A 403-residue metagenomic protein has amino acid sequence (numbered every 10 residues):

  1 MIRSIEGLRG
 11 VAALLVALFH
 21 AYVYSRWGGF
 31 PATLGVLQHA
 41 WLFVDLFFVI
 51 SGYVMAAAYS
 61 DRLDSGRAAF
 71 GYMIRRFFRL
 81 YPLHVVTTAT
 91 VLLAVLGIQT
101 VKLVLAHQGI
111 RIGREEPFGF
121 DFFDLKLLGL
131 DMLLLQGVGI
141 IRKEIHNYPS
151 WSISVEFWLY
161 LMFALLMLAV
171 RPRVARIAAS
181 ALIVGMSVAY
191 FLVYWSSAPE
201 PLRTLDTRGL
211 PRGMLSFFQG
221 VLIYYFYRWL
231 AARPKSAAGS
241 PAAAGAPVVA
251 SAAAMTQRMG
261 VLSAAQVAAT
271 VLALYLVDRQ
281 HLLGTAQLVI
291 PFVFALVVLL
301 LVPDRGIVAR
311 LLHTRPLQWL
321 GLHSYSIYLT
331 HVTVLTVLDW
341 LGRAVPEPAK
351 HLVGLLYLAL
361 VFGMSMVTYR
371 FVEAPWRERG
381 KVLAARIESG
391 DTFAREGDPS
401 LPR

Functional and structural regions predicted by a protein language model:
I2-R3, A32-V44, R142-V155, S196-Q219 (+4 more regions): Interfacial loop-to-helix transition and helix-capping segments at the boundaries of transmembrane helices
R3-R62, F78-V85, K126, S324 (+1 more regions): Functionally critical transmembrane alpha-helices in membrane proteins and complexes, commonly lining
L14-Y22, V138, I183-W195, V267-R279 (+1 more regions): Aromatic-anchored segments of alpha-helical transmembrane domains
V44-F78, L83-G109, V221-R228, V302 (+5 more regions): Juxtamembrane transmembrane-helix termini
V44-S60, S152-A169, S180-G239, G245 (+2 more regions): Specific transmembrane alpha-helix
H84-I153, A189, S196, I290-L296: Membrane-interface helix-loop-helix regions
G213, F217, G260-A374: Alpha-helical transmembrane segments of multi-pass integral membrane proteins
T314-P316, P375-R403: Membrane-proximal cytoplasmic C-terminal regulatory module of class A 7TM GPCRs
